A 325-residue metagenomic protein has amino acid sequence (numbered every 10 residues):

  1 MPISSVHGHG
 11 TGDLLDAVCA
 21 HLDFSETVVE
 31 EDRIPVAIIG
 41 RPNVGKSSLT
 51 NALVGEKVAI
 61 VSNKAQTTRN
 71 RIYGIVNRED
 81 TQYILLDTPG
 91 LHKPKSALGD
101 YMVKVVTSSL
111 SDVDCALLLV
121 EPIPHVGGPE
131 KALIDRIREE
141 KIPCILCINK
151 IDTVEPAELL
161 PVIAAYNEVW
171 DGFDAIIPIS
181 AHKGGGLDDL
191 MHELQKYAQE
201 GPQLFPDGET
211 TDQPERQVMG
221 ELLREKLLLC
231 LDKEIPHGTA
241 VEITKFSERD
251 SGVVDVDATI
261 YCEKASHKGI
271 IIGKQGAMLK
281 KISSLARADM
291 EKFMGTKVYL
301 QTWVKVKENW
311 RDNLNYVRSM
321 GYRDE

Functional and structural regions predicted by a protein language model:
M1, L22, V76-Y83, Y101-I176 (+2 more regions): Conserved C-terminal guanine-recognition region of P-loop GTPase G domains, centered on the G4
M1-P35, I142-P143, D152-E215: Canonical P-loop GTPase G-domain recognition
P2, H7-H9, L15-C115, V120 (+1 more regions): Conserved G1/Walker A P-loop phosphate-binding module
I3, A17-S25, A52, E56 (+10 more regions): Conserved, well-folded catalytic cores of nucleic-acid-processing and energy-transducing macromolecular machines
V6-H9, A65-T67, P89-H92, P122-V126 (+6 more regions): Conserved nucleotide-binding/hydrolysis micro-motifs of P-loop NTPases
G8-G12, Q66-R69, G99, V103-V106 (+9 more regions): Amphipathic alpha-helical transducer elements in NTP-driven molecular machines
A37, I145, Y299-Q301: A structural signal for isolated positions on well-ordered beta-strands in alpha/beta enzyme cores
E215-E325: P-loop NTP-binding site
